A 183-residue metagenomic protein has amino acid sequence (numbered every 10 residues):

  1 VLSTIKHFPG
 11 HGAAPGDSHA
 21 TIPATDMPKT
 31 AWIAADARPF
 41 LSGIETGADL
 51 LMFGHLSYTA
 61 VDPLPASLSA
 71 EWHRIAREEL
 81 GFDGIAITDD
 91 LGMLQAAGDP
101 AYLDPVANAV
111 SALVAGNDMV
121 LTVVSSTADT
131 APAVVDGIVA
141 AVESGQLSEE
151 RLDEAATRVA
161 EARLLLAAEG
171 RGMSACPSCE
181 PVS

Functional and structural regions predicted by a protein language model:
V1-A140: Second-shell residues forming the walls of enzyme active-site clefts
F53, A60, D129-T130, R151 (+3 more regions): Flexible domain-boundary/linker segments
S144-R171: Mid-to-C-terminal alpha-helical segments outside catalytic/metal-binding sites
G172-V182: Cofactor-pocket helix-loop regions in the catalytic cores of large enzyme subunits
